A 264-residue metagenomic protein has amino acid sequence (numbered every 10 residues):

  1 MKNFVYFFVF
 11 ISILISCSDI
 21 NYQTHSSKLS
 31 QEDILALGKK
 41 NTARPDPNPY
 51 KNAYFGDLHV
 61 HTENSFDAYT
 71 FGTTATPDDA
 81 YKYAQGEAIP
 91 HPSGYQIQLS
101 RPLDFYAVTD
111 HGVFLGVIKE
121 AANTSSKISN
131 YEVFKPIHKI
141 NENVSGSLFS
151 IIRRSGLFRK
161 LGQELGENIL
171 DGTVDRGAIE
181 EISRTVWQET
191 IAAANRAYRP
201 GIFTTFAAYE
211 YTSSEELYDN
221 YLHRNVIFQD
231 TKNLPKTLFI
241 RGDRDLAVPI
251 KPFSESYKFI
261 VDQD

Functional and structural regions predicted by a protein language model:
K2-F10: Sec-dependent signal peptide recognition, specifically the positively charged N-region followed immediately by
F10-I11, D110: Terminal low-complexity, poorly structured segments
I15-S16: C-terminal motif of bacterial Sec signal peptides marking the signal peptidase cleavage site
D19-D264: Extended, charged catalytic domains and RNA/DNA-binding interfaces, predominantly in divalent-metal-using enzymes
